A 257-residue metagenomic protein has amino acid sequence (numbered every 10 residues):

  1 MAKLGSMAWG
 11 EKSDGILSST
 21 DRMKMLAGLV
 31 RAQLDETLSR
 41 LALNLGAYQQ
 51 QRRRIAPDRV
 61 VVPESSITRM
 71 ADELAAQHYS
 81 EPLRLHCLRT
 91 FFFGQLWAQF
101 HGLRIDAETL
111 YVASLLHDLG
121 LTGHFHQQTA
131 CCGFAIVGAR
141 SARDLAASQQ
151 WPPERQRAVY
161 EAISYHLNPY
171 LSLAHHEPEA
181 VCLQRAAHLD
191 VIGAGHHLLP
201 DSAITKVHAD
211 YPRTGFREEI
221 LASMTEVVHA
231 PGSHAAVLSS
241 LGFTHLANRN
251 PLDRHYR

Functional and structural regions predicted by a protein language model:
M1-R53, S80-R84, L88, F92-R104 (+2 more regions): Divalent metal-dependent phosphate-bond-processing catalytic cores, especially two-metal-ion Mg2+/Mn2+ enzymes that act
A56, I67-H86, G120-H126: Active-site flanking loop/helix segments enriched in acidic
V60-I67, I105-H117: Short coil-to-beta-strand
V61, S80, R84, I105 (+2 more regions): Amphipathic, non-membrane alpha-helical segments in soluble helical-bundle scaffolds
P63-A71, F93-A98: Auxiliary, metal-adjacent structural segments of Zn-dependent hydrolase domains
R69, L88-F91, A113: Short amphipathic alpha-helical segments
D72, F91, Q95, A139 (+1 more regions): Amphipathic alpha-helical segments within well-ordered protein domains
T109-D210: Divalent metal-dependent catalytic cores for phosphoryl transfer on phosphate-bearing substrates
